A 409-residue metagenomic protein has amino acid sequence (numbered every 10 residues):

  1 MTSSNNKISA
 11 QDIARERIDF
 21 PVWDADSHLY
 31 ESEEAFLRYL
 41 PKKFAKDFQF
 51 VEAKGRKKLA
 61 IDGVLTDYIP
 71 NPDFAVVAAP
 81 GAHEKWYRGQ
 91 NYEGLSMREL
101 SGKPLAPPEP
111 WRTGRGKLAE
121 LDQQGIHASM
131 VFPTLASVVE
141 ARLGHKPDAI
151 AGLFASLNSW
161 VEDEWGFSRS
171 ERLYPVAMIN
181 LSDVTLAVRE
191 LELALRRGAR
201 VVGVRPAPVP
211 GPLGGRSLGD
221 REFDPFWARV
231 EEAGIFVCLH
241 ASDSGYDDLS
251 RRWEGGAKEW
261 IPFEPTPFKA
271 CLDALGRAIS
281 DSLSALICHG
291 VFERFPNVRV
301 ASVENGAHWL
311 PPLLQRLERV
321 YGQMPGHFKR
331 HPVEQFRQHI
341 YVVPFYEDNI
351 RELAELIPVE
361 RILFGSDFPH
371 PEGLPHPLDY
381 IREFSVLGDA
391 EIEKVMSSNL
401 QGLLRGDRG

Functional and structural regions predicted by a protein language model:
T2-P21, E34-A128, S159-F167, R189-L193 (+7 more regions): Mid-to-C-terminal alpha-helical segments outside catalytic/metal-binding sites
S3, G152, E171-L173, I179 (+2 more regions): Catalytic pocket-lining loop regions of alpha/beta-barrel enzymes, especially the amidohydrolase/enolase/GH5 lineages
D19-A25, M178-L186, R216-E222: Alpha-helical scaffold segments that form or flank carboxylate-/histidine-based iron centers
S27-H28, D367-F368: Active-site metal-binding loops of divalent metal-dependent hydrolases
Y30-E33, R38, S129-V131, S137-L143 (+6 more regions): Short catalytic/ligand-binding loop motif for oxyanion handling, primarily in non-cytosolic enzymes, centered on
R88, Y92-A106, V138-G144, E264-L272: Short glycine/proline-rich turn/loop motifs
L100-E109, A119-L143, L173-M178, R200-A207: Divalent metal-dependent hydrolysis catalytic cores, especially in the metallo-beta-lactamase
D122-G125, A136-D163, V184-R196, L213 (+1 more regions): Active-site loop-helix segments enriched in His/Asp/Glu that coordinate and activate a nucleophilic water at divalent
